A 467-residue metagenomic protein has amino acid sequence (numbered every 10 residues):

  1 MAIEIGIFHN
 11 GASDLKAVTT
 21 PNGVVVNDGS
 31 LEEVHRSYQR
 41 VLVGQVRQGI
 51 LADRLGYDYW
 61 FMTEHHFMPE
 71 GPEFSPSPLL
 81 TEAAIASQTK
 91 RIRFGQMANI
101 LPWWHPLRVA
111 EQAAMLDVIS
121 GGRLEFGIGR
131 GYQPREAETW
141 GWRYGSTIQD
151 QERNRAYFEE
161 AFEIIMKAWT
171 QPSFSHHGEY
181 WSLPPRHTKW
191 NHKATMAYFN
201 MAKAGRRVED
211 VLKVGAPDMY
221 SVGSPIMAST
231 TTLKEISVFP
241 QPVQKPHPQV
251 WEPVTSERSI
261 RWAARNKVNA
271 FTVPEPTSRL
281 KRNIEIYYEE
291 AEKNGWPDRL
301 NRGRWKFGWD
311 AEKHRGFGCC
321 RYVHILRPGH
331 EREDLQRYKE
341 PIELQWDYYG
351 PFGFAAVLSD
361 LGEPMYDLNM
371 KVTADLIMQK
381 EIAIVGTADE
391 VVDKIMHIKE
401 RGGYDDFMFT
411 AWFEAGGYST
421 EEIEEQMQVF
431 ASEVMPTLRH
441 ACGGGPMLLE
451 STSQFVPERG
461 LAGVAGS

Functional and structural regions predicted by a protein language model:
M1-Q88, H247-P248, L449-Q454, L461-G466: N-terminal beta1-alpha1-beta2 module of alpha/beta enzyme domains
I3-H9, W60-M62, R93-Q96, L124-I128 (+4 more regions): Hydrophobic faces of well-ordered beta-strands that scaffold small-molecule active sites in alpha/beta enzyme cores
G6-E33, D150-Q241, S278-D405, R439-S467: An alpha-helical appendage that flanks or caps ligand/catalytic pockets
D53-R54, E82-R91, A113, D117-R123 (+3 more regions): Acidic (Asp/Glu)-rich catalytic clusters
Y59-L79, I100, P274-T277, T410-I423: Glycine-rich, proline-tolerant flexible connector loops at the mouths of alpha/beta enzymes
E64, I85, L116, F126 (+8 more regions): Conserved, mostly hydrophobic/aromatic
P72-Q96, Y157, M427-H440: Alpha-helix-loop-beta-strand connector modules within alpha/beta enzyme cores
T255-K293: A conserved active-site cap/scaffold subdomain adjacent to cofactor or substrate pockets
